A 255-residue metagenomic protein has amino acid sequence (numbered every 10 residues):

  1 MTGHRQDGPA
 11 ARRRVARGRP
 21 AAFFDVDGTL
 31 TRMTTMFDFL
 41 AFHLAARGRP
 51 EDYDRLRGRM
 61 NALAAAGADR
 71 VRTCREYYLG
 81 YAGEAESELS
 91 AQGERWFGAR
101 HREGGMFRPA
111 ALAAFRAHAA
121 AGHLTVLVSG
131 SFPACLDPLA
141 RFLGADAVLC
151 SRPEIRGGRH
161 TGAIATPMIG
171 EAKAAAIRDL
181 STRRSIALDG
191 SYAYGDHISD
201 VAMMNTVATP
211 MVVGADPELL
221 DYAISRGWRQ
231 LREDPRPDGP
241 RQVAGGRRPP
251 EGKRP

Functional and structural regions predicted by a protein language model:
T2-A68: Active-site neighborhood of HAD-like aspartate-dependent phosphohydrolases
T2-D7, R13, R17-R19, A91-Q92 (+1 more regions): C-terminal cap/substrate-recognition subdomain and adjoining C-terminal extension of metal-dependent phosphatase-like
L30, G67, V71, G83 (+1 more regions): Electropositive phosphate-/nucleotide-binding environments in soluble metabolic enzymes
M36-F37, C74, A174: A general structural signal for well-ordered alpha-helical segments in protein cores
F39-A41, E76-A82, W96-E103, A165: Short acidic/polar alpha-helix capping motifs at helix-coil junctions
N61-A65, R72-G83: Helix-loop "lid/cap" segments that line or gate small-molecule binding pockets
E76-Y77, E88, A176: Hydrophobic alpha-helical segments typical of transmembrane helices and their membrane-interface/capping positions
E84-E94: Acidic catalytic patch
